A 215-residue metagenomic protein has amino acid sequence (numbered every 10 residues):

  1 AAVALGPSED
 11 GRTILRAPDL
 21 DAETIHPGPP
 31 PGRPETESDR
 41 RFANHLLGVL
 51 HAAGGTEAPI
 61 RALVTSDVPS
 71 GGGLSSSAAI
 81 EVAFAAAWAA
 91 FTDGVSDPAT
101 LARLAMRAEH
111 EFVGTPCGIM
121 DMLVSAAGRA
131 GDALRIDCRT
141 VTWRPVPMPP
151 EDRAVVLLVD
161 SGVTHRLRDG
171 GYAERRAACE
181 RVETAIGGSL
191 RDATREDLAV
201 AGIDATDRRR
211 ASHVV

Functional and structural regions predicted by a protein language model:
A1-A78, V82-A99, R103, R107 (+6 more regions): ATP-binding N-lobe of GHMP and related small-molecule kinases
A2-D39, R135-V215: C-terminal nucleotide
